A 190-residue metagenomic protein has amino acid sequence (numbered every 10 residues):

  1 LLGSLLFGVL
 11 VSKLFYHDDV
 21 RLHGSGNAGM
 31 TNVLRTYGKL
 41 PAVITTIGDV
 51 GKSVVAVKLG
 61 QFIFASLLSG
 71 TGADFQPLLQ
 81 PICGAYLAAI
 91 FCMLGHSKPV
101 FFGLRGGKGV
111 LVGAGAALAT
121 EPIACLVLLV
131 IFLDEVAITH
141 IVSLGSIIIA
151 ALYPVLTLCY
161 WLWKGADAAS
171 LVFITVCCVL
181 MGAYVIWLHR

Functional and structural regions predicted by a protein language model:
L1, V43-V50, I90, L94 (+4 more regions): Residue-level signature of the transmembrane alpha-helical core of multi-pass small-molecule transporters
L1-S4, F91-H96, F132-V136, C178-H189: Alpha-helical transmembrane segments of multi-pass membrane proteins
L5-L10, R105-L111, S146-I147: Transmembrane helix boundary and interhelical junction motifs in multipass membrane proteins
V9-A42, R105-G106: Cytosolic, membrane-interface loops and tails of multi-pass inner-membrane proteins
L34-G38, G60, F91, G109-T139 (+1 more regions): Interfacial segments of multi-pass membrane proteins
L40-I47, G51-F101, T120-A124, L158-W161 (+1 more regions): Nucleotide and nucleotide-moiety/phosphate-recognizing core
P99-R105, D134-A151: Membrane-helix interface "capping/anchor" motifs
L126, V142-A150, D167-M181: Loop-to-transmembrane alpha-helix initiation sites
